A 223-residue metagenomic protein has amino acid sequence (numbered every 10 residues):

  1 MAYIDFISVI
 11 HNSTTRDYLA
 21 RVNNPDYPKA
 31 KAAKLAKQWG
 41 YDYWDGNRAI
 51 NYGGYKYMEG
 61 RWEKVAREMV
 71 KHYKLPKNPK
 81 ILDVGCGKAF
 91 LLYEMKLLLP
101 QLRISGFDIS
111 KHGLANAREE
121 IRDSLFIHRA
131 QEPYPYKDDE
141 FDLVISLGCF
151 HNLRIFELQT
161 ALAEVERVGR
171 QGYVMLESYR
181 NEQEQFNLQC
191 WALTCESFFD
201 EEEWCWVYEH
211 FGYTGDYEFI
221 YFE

Functional and structural regions predicted by a protein language model:
M1-Y73, K77-K137, L153-R167, Q171-E223: Class I (Rossmann-like) S-adenosyl-L-methionine-dependent methyltransferase catalytic domain, capturing the SAM-binding
I145: A conserved beta-strand element that flanks and buttresses the S-adenosyl-L-methionine
C149: Hydrophobic adenine-recognition pocket in adenosine-nucleotide-binding enzymes
